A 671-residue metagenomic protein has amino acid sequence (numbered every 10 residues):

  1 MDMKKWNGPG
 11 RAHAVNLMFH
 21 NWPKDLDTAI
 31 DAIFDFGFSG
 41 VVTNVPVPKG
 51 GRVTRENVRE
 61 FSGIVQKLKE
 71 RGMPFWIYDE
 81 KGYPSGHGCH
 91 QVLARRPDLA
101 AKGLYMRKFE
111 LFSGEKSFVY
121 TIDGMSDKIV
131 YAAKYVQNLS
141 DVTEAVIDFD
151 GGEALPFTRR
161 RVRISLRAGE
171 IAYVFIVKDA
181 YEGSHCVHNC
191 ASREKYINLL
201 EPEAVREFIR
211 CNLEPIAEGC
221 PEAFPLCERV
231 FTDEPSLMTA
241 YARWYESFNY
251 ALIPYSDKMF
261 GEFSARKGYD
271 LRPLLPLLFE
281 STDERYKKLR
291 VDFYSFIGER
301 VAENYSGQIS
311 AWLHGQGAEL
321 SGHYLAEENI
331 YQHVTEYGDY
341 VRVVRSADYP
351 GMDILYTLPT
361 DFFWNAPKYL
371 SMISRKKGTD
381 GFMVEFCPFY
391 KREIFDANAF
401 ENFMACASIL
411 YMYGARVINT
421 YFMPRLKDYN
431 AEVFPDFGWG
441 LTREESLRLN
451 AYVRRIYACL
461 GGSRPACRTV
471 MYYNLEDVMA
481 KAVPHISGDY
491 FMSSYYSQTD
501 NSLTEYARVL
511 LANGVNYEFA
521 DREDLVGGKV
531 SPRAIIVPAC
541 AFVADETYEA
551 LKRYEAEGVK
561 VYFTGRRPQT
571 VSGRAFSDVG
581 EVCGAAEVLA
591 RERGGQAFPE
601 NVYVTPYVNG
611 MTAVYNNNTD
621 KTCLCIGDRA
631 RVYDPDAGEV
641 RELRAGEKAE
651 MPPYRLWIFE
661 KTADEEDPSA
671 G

Functional and structural regions predicted by a protein language model:
D2, W6-T28, S39-P46, R52-H90 (+5 more regions): Carbohydrate-binding surfaces of carbohydrate-active enzymes
F36: Histidine- and aromatic-enriched segments that form or immediately flank copper-ligand environments
T43-R159, S165-G169, Y173-R206: Acidic/aromatic-lined carbohydrate-recognition and catalytic surfaces of CAZymes acting on diverse glycans
E203-C211, P215, G219-C220, E299-E303: A conserved hydrophobic secondary-structure block that centers on an alpha-helix together with its immediately flanking
